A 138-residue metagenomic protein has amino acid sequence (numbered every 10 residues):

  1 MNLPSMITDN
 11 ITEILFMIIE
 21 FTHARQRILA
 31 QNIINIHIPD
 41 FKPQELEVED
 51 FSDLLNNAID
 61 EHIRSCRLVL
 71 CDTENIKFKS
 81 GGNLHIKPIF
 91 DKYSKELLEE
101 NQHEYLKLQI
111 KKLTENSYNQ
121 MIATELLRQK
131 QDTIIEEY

Functional and structural regions predicted by a protein language model:
M1-Y138: Amphipathic alpha-helical polymerization modules
